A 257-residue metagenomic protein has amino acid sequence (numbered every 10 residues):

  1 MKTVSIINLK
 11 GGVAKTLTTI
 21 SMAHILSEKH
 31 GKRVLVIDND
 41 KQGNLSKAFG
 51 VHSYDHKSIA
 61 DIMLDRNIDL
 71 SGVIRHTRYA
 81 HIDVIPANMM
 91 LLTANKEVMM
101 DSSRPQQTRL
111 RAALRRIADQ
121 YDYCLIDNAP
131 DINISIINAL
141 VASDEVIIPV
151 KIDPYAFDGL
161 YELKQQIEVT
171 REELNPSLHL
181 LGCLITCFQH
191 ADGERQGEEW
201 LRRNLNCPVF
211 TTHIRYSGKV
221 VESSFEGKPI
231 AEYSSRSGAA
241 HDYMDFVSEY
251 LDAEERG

Functional and structural regions predicted by a protein language model:
M1-G257: P-loop NTP-binding core
